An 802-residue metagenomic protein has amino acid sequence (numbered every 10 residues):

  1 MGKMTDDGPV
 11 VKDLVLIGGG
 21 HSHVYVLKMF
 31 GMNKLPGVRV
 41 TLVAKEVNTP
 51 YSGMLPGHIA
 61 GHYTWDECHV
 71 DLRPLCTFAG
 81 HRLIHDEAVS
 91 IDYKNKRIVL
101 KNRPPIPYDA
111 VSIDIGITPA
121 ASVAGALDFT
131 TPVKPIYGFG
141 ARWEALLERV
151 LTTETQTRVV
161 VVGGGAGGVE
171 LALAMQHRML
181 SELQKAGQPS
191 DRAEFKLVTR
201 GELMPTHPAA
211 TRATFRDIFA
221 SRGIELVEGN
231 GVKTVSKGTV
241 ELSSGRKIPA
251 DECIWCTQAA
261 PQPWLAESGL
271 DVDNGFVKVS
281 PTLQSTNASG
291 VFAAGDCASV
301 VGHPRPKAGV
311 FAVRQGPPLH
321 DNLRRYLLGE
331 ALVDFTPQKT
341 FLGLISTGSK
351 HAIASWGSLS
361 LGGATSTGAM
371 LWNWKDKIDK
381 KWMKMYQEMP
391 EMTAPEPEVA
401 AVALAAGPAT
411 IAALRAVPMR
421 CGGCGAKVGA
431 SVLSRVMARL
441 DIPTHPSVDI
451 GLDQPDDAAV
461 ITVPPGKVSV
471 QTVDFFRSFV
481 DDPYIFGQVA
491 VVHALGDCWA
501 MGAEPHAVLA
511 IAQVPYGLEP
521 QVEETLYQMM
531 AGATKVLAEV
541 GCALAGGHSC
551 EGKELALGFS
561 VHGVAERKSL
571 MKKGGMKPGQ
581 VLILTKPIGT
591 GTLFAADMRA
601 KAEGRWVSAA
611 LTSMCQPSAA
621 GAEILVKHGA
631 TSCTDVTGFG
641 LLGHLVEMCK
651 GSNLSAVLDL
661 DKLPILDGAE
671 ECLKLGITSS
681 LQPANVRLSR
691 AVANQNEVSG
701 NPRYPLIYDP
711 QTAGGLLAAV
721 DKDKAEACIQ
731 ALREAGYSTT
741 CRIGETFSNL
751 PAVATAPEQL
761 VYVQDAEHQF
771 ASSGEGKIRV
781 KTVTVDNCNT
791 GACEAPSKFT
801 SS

Functional and structural regions predicted by a protein language model:
G2-R82, A120, V160, A166-A209: Beta1-alpha1 glycine-rich phosphate/pyrophosphate-binding loop at the start of Rossmann-like nucleotide-binding domains
G2-V11, G80-V160, G187, I254: FAD-binding core/adjacent interface of flavoenzyme oxidoreductases
V10, S349-P408: C-terminal auxiliary extensions adjacent to catalytic cores
L83-S90, H177-P281, A331: A Rossmann-like FAD-binding core segment of flavoenzymes
D114-I115, V123, C256-T257, A294-C297 (+2 more regions): Short, well-ordered coil/turn residues at beta-beta hairpins and beta-strand->alpha-helix junctions within
D128-T155, G238-E241, K247-R314: FAD-site-proximal beta/loop scaffold in flavoenzymes
C297-S346: A conserved FAD-binding loop/helix module that cradles the flavin
A401-S802: Helix-biased detector of long, well-ordered alpha-helical tracts
